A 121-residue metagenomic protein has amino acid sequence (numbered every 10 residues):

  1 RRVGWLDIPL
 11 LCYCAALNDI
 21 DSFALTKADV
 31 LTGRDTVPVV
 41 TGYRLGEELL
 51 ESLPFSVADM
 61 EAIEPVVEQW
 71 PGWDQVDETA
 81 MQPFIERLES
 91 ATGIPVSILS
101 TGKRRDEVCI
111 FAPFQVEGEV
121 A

Functional and structural regions predicted by a protein language model:
R1-A121: Non-transmembrane, aqueous-exposed alpha-helical and coiled segments at domain scale
